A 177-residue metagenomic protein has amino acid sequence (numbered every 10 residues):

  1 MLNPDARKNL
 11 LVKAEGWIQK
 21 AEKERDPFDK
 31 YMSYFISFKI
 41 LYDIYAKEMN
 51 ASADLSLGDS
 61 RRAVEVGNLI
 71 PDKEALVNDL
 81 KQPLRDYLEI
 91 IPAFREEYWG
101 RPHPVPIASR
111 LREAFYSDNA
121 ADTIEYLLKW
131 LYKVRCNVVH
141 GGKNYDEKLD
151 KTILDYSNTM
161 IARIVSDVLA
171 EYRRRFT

Functional and structural regions predicted by a protein language model:
M1-I36, I44, E48: Charged alpha-helical initiation segments
L10-K13, S33, I40, L131-V134 (+1 more regions): Amphipathic, well-ordered alpha-helical segments in soluble domains
G16, K20, D86, W130 (+1 more regions): Charged, amphipathic alpha-helical oligomerization/scaffolding segments
A21, F38-Y45, G67-K73, L80-P83 (+5 more regions): Generic structural signal for hydrophobic core residues of well-folded globular domains
Y34, I44-E65: N-terminal, charged amphipathic alpha-helical interaction modules
L55-E125: Flexible secondary-structure boundary motifs
S109-R110, A114, N119-N137, K151-T177: Amphipathic, Lys/Arg-enriched alpha-helical patches that create a basic surface for binding polyanionic ligands
N144-L149: Inter-helical turn/loop segments and adjacent helix faces that build the functional surface of alpha-helical bundle
